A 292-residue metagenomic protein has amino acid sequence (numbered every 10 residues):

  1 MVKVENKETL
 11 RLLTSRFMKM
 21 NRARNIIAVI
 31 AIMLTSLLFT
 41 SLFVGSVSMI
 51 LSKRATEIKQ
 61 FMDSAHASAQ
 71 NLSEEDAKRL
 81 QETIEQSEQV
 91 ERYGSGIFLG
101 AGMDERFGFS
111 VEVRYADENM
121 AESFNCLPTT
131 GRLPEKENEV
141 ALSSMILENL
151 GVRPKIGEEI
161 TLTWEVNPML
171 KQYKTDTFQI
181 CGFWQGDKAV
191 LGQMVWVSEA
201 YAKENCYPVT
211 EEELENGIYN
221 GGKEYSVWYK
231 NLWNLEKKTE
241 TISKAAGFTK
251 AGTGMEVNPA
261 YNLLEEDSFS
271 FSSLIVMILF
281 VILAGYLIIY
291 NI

Functional and structural regions predicted by a protein language model:
M1-L12: Short, membrane-interfacial amphipathic segments enriched in basic
K3, L38, K136: Generic anion/oxyanion-binding catalytic loop in active/binding sites
L10, G254-E256, F269: Short, glycine/acidic-rich beta->alpha junctions
M20-L51, E266-I292: Hydrophobic alpha-helical transmembrane segments of multi-pass inner-membrane transport and secretion
V47-E265: Basic-flanked hydrophobic alpha-helices used for secretion and membrane insertion
